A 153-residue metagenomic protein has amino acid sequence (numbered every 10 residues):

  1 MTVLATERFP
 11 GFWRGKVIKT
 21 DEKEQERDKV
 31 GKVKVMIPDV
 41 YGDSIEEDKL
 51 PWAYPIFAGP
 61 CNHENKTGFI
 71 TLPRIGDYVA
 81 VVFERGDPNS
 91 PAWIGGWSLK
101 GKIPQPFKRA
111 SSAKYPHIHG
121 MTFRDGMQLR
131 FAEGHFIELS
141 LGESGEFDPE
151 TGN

Functional and structural regions predicted by a protein language model:
M1-N153: Hydrophobic packing positions characteristic of elongated beta-solenoid/beta-helix-type spike/fiber shafts
